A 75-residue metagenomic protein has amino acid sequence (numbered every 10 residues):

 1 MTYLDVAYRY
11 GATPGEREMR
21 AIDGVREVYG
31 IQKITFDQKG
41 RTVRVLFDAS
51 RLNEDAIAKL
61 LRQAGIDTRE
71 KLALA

Functional and structural regions predicted by a protein language model:
M1-A12: Short glycine-/aliphatic-rich beta-strand segments at the starts of folded cytosolic domains
M1-T2, F36-Q38: Short, flexible turn/loop "capping" segments at secondary-structure junctions
P14-I22, E54: Ser/Thr-Pro-rich, acidic low-complexity intrinsically disordered regions of eukaryotic RNA-binding
I22-D37: Short acidic amphipathic segments
R41-L46: A generic structural motif
D48-L52: Helix N-cap motif at beta-to-alpha junctions
A64-A75: Conserved short beta-strand edge segments in small beta-sheet-based binding/regulatory domains
